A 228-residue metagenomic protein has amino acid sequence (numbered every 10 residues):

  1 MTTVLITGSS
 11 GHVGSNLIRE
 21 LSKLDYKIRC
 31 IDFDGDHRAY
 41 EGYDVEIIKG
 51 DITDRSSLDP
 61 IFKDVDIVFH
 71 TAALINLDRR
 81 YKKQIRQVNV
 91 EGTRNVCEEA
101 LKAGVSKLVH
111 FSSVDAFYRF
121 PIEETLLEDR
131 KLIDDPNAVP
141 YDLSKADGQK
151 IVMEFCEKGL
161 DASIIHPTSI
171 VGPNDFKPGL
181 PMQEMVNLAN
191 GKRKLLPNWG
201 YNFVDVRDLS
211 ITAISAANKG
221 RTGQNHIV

Functional and structural regions predicted by a protein language model:
V4-L24: N-terminal Rossmann NAD(P)H-binding glycine-rich loop of SDR-like oxidoreductase domains
V45-E91, E99-K102: NAD(P)H-binding glycine-rich loop region in Rossmannoid oxidoreductase-like domains and their noncatalytic homologs
L77, V114-E124, I170-G179: Conserved catalytic-site region of short-chain dehydrogenase/reductase
E91-Y141: Conserved Rossmann-fold NAD(P)-dependent oxidoreductase catalytic core, especially the SDR/UDP-sugar
N137-S163: Active-site Tyr-X1-5-Lys
K158-I164, T168-N202: NAD(P)-dependent short-chain dehydrogenase/reductase
M185-K194, W199-V228: Alpha-helical substrate-binding/gating segment
